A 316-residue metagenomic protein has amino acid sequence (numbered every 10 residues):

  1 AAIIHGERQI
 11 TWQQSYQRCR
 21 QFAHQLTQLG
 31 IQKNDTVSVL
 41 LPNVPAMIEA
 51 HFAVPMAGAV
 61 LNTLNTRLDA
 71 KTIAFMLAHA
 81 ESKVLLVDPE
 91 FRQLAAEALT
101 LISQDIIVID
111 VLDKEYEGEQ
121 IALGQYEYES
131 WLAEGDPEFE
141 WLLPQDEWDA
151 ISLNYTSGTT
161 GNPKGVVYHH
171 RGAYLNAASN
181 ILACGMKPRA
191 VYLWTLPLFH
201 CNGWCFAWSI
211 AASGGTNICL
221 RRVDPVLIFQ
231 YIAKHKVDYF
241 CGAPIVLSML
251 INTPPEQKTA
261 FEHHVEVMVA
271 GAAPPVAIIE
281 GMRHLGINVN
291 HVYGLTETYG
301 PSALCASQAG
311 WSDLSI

Functional and structural regions predicted by a protein language model:
A2-V44, I48-F52, D69-A74, E127-E129: Conserved AMP-binding/adenylate-forming core of the ANL superfamily
T11-Q13, I151-L175: Conserved AMP-binding A3 loop
Q28-L29, M56-S130: Structural core segment of the AMP-binding/adenylate-forming
T36, P42-A70, A78-V84, A98 (+3 more regions): A short helix-loop-beta submotif of the ANL/AMP-binding
L41, A59-L77, P89-A95, T195 (+2 more regions): ATP-dependent adenylate-forming carboxylate-activation enzymes
D110, Q125, A133-Y155, N162 (+1 more regions): Conserved pre-ATP/AMP-binding loop-to-beta segment of ANL
Y174-V191, F199-Y239, T253: Conserved AMP-binding/adenylation subdomain of ANL enzymes
A212, V237-G242, I251-I316: Gly/Ser/Thr-rich phosphate-binding loop
